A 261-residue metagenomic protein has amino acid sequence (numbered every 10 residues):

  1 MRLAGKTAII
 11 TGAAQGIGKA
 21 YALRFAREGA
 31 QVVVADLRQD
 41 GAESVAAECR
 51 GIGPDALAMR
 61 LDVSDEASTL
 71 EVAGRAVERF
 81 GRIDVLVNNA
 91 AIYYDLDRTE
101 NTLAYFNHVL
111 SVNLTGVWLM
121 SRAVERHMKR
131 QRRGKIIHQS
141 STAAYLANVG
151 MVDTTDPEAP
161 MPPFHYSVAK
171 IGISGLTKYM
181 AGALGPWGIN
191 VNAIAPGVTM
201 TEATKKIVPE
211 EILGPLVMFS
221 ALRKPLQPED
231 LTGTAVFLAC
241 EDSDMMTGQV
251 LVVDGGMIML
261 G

Functional and structural regions predicted by a protein language model:
A4, L146, V236, T247-G261: Short C-terminal tail/terminal secondary-structure segment of NAD(P)H-dependent dehydrogenase/reductase domains
D97-L110, G150, P162, T204 (+1 more regions): Substrate-binding pocket helix/loop in short-chain dehydrogenase/reductase
S121, A169-G172, T177: Active-site helix of classical SDR
R126, G182-A183, D244: Alpha-helical segment proximal to the catalytic Tyr-Lys
S141: Residue(s) in the substrate-gating loop at a strand-loop-helix junction that position the organic substrate next
S174-G175, A193, P215-D242, M246 (+1 more regions): C-terminal helical subdomain
G185-N190, M246-G248: Short, small/polar-rich loop/turn modules that mediate ligand/substrate recognition or access, typified
